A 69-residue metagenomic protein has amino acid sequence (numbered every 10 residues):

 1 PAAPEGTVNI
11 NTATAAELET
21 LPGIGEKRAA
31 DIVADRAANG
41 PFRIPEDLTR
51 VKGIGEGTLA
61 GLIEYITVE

Functional and structural regions predicted by a protein language model:
P1-V8: N-terminal, intrinsically disordered low-complexity tails/presequences enriched in Lys/Ser/Pro and small residues
A15, R43-R50, I54-E56: Compact, charge-rich alpha-helical regulatory domains located at protein termini
L21, N39, V51: Acidic-histidine catalytic/liganding microenvironments
G25-E26, G55: Small-residue hinge/turn detector
A29-A30, A60: Short alpha-helical elements of helix-turn-helix
V33-A37: Residue-level signature of tetratricopeptide-repeat
K52-E69: Alpha-helical interaction/regulatory segments in DNA maintenance proteins
